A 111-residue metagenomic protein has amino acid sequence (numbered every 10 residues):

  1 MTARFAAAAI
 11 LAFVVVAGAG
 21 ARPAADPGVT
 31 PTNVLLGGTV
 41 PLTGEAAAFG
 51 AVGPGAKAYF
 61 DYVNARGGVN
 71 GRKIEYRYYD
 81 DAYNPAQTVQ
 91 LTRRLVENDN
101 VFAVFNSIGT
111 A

Functional and structural regions predicted by a protein language model:
M1-V34: Short, low-complexity disordered leader/linker segments with a strong preference for bacterial N-terminal type II
R22-A24, L35, A48-P54, R66-A111: Beta-alpha junction/loop-to-helix N-cap segments that form part of ligand/metal-binding clefts
L35-G44: Acidic/histidine-rich, surface-exposed loop or edge segments in extracytoplasmic proteins
V40-P41, A58-Y59, L91, L95: Short alpha-helical scaffold segments that flank and stabilize functional sites
A56-N64: Short, well-ordered amphipathic alpha-helices
